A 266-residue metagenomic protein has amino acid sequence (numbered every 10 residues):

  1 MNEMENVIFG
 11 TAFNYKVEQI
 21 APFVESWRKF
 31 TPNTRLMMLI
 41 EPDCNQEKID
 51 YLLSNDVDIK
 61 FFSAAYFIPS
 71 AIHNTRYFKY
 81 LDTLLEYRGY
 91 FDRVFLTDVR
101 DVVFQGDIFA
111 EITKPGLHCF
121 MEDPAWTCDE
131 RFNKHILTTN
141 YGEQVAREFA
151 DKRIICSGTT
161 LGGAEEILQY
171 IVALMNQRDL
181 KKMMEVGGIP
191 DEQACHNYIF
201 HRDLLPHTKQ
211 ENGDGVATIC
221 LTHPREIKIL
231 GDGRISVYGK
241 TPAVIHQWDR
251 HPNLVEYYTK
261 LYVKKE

Functional and structural regions predicted by a protein language model:
M1-T75, K79-F91, E165: N-terminal anchoring/stem segment of glycosyltransferases
F9, K29, F67-A71, Y80 (+6 more regions): Membrane-interface amphipathic segments in extracytoplasmic regions
F9-F13, M38-P42, T97-V99, F120-E122 (+3 more regions): Short His-Asn-centered micro-motif
E18-Q19, Q46-K48, V102-G106, E111-I112 (+5 more regions): Short catalytic/ligand-binding loop motif for oxyanion handling, primarily in non-cytosolic enzymes, centered on
I68-N74, T127-N133, V255: Short, charged, surface-exposed secondary-structure boundary motifs
K79-F132: GT-A fold catalytic core of metal-dependent nucleotide-sugar glycosyltransferases, centered on the diacidic
K134-D151: Short, flexible, basic/aromatic active-site loop/helix in glycosyltransferases
F149-Y257: Catalytic core and acceptor-binding pocket of nucleotide-sugar-dependent glycosyltransferases
